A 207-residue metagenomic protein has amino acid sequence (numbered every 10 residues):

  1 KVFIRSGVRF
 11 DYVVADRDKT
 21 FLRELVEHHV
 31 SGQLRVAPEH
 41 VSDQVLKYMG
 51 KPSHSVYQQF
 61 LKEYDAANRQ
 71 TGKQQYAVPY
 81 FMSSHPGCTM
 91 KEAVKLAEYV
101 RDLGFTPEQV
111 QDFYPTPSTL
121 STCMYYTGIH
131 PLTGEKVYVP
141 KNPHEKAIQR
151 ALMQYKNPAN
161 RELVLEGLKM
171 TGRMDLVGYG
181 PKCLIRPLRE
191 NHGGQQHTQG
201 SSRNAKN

Functional and structural regions predicted by a protein language model:
K1-V78, M82-P86: Conserved SAM/AdoMet-binding glycine-rich loop
G7, D16-K19, Y48-P52, E92-L96 (+4 more regions): Composition- and surface-driven signal marking solvent-exposed, interaction-prone regions in large proteins
T20-F21, H85-D102: Catalytic cores of alpha/beta
V26, E98-D102, K169: Non-catalytic positions within long, well-ordered alpha-helices that form the structural scaffold/packing of enzyme
V56-E63, K95-P131: C-terminal, active-site-flanking charged/polar segments
S84-G87, S118-L120: Short, conserved secondary-structure transition motifs
S118-N207: Radical SAM enzyme core and accessory elements
